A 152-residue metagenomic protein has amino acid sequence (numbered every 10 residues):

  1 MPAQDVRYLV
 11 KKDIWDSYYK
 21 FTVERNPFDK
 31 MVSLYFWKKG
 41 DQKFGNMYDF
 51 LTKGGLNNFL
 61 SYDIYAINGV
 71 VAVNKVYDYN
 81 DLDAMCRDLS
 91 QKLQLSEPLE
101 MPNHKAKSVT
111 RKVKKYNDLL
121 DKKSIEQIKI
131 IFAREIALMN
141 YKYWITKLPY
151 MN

Functional and structural regions predicted by a protein language model:
M1-N152: Membrane-interface amphipathic segments in extracytoplasmic regions
